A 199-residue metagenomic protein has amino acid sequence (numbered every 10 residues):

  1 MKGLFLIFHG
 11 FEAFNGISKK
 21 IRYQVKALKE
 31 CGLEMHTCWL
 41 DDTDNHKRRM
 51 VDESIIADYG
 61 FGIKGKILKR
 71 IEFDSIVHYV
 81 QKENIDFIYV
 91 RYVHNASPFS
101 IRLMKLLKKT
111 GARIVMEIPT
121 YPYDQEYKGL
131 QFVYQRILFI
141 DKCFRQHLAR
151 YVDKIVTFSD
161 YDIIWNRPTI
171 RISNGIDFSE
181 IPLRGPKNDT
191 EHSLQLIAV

Functional and structural regions predicted by a protein language model:
M1-D44, E83, K154: N-terminal subdomain of nucleotide-sugar transferases
F8-H9, F158, L196-V199: Short hydrophobic "strand-cap" motifs at the C-terminus of beta-strands
D44-V77, V90-Y92, K128-V133: A short, charged, and often flexible helix/loop element on the N-terminal side of the glycosyltransferase catalytic
D74, P98, R102-T110, I118-Q125 (+1 more regions): Membrane-proximal helix-turn-helix segments that form the acceptor-binding/catalytic region of lipid-linked
V77-P98, A112-V115: Short N-terminal targeting/anchoring amphipathic segment
Y92-V93, E117-P122, S173-N174: Histidine-centered beta-alpha loop that forms part of the nucleotide-sugar donor binding/catalytic region in diverse
Y161, G175: Carbohydrate-associated surface elements
K187-V199: Conserved donor-binding/catalytic core segment of Leloir-type glycosyltransferases
